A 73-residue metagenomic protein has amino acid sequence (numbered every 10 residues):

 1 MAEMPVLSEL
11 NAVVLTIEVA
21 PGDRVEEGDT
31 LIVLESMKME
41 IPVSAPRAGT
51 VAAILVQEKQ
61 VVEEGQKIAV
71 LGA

Functional and structural regions predicted by a protein language model:
M1-V13, T30-P46, A73: Short beta-strand-turn/beta-hairpin segments enriched in glycine/proline and small hydrophobics that form edge-strand
A12-V14, D23, G49, Q60: Residues that cap or initiate secondary-structure elements
T16-A20, A53-V56: Short histidine-centered loop motifs in beta-beta connectors
A20-L31, E58-I68: Short, well-structured beta-strand-loop connectors
S44-I54: Short, compositionally biased
A52, V70-G72: Short alpha-helical linear motifs
